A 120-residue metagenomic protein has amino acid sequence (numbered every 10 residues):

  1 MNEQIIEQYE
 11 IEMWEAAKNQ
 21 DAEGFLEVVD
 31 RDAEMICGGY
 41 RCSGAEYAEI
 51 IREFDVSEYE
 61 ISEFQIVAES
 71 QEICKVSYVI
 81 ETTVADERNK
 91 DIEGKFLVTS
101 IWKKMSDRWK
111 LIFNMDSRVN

Functional and structural regions predicted by a protein language model:
M1-N19, E23-E27, D32-N120: A beta-strand edge to alpha-helix "cap/lid" segment located at domain peripheries
